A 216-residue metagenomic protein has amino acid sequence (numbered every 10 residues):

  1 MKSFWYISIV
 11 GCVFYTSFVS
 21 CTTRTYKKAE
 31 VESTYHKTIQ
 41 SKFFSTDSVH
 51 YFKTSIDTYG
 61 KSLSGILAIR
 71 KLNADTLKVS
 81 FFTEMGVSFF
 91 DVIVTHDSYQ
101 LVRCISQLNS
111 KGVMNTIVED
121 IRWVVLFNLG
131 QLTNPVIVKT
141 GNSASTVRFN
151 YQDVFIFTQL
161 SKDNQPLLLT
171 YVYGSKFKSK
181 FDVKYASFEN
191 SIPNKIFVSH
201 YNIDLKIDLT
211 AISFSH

Functional and structural regions predicted by a protein language model:
M1-C21: Sec-dependent bacterial lipoprotein signal peptides
Y15-K37: Bacterial Sec signal peptide processing site at the extreme N-terminus
K42-Y59: A short, Trp-centered hydrophobic/proline-enriched beta-strand micro-motif
T54-T58, L63-V87, D97-S98: N-terminal beta-strand/beta-hairpin edge segment
L67-I69, V92, D182-F188: Extended lipid/amphipathic-ligand handling interfaces
F81-M85, V94-S98, R103-Q107, S187 (+2 more regions): A mature extracytoplasmic/lumenal domain signature
Q100-L129: Acidic/charged, solvent-exposed loop-and-adjacent secondary-structure segments enriched in E/D, K/R, S/T, and G/P
N142-H216: Gly/Pro-enriched, hydrophobic low-complexity segments that function as extracytoplasmic propeptides/linkers
